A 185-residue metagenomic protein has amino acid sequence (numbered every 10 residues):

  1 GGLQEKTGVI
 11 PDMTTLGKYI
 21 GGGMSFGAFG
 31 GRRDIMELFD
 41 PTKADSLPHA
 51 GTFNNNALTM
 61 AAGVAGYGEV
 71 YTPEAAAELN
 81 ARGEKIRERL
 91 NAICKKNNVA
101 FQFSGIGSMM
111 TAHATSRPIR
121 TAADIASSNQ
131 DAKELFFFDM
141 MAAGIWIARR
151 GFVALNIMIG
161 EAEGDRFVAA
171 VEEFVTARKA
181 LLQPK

Functional and structural regions predicted by a protein language model:
G1-K185: Conserved N-terminal phosphate-binding loop of PLP-dependent enzymes in the Aspartate aminotransferase
